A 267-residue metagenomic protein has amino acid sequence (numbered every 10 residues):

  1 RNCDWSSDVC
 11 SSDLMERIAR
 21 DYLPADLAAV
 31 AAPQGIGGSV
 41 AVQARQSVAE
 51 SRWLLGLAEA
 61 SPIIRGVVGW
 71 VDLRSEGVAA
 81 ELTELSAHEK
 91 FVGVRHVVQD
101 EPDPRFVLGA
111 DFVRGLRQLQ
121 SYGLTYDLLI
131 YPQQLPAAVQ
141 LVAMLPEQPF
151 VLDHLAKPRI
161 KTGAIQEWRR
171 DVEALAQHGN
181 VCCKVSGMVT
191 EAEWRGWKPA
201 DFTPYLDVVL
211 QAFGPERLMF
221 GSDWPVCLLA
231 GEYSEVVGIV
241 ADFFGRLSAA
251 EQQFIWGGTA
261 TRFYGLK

Functional and structural regions predicted by a protein language model:
R1-V9: Single conserved hydrophobic/aromatic residue that forms the stacking wall/gate of nucleotide- or nucleobase-binding
D13-A60: Alpha-helical scaffold segments that flank or form the walls of functional sites
I18-G38, D207-V208, A212-M219, L228-K267: Mid-to-C-terminal alpha-helical segments outside catalytic/metal-binding sites
A19-D26, Q46-E50, L73-G77, D111 (+4 more regions): Soluble or luminal CAZymes and related metallo-dependent hydrolases
D26-V30, E50-L57, E81-L85, D111-Q118 (+4 more regions): A general structural detector for well-ordered alpha-helical segments in enzyme core domains, enriched
S39, L54, V67, V94 (+6 more regions): Conserved, mostly hydrophobic/aromatic
Q46-Q134, Q140-V142, K184-M188, R195-G196: Active-site gating/metal-coordination segments in enzymes
F106-M219: Catalytic pocket-lining loop regions of alpha/beta-barrel enzymes, especially the amidohydrolase/enolase/GH5 lineages
